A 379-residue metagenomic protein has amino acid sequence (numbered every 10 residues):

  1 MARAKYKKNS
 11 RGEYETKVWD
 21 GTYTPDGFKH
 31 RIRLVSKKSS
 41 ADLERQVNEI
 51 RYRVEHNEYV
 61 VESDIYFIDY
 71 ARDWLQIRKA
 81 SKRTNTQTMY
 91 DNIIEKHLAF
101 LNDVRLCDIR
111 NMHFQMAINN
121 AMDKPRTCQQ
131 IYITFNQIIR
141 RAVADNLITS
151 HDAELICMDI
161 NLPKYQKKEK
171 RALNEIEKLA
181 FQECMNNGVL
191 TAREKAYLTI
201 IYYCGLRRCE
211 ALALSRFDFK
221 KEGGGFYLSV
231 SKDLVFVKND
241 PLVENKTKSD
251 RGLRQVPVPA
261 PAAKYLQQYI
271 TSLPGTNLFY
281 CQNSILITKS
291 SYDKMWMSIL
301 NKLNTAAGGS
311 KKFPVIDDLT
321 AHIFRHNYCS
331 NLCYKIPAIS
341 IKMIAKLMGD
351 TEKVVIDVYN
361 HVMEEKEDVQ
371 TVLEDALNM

Functional and structural regions predicted by a protein language model:
N9-E13, T22-M112: N-terminal DNA-binding module of tyrosine recombinases/phage integrases
T16, L214-Q268: Conserved tyrosine-mediated DNA breakage-rejoining catalytic core shared by Y-recombinases
I32, K38-S39, E244-Q267, T276-S298 (+1 more regions): C-terminal catalytic core of Y-nucleophile DNA break-rejoin enzymes
S39, L75-L147, K167-E169, V189-L190 (+2 more regions): N-terminal core-binding DNA-recognition domain of tyrosine site-specific recombinases/integrases
Q129, A144, I148-S150, E154-L212 (+2 more regions): Basic, Lys/Arg- and aromatic-enriched nucleic-acid-binding interface segment
K164, A172, M348-V372: Catalytic-site neighborhood detector that most strongly recognizes the C-terminal catalytic loop/helix of tyrosine
E183-T191, V256, T271-N277, S284-I285 (+2 more regions): Short, basic (Lys/Arg/His-rich) helix/loop patches that form interaction surfaces in the mid-to-C-terminal regions
F219-Y227, A338-V358: Short, polar N-cap/turn motifs at the start of nucleic acid-interacting alpha helices
